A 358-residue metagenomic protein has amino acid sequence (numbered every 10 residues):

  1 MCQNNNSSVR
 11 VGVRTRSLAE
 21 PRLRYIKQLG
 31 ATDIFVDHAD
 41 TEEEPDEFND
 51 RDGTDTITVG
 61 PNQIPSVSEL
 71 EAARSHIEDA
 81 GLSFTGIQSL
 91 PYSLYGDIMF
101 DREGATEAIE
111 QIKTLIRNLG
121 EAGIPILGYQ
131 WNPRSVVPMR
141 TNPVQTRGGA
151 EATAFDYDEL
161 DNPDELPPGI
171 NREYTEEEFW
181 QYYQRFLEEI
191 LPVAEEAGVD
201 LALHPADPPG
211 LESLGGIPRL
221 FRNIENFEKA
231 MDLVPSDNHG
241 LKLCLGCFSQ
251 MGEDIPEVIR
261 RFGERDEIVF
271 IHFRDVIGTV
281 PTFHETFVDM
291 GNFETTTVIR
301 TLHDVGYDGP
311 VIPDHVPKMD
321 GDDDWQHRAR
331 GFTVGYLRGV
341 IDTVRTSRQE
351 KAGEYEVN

Functional and structural regions predicted by a protein language model:
C2-G12, S17, R22-R24, S75-D79 (+8 more regions): Histidine-acidic metal/acid-base catalytic patches
C2-N49, T54, G60-P61, S75: N-terminal basic, low-complexity leaders that serve as flexible interaction/assembly modules and, when applicable, as
A31-A39, I87-S89, Y129, L203 (+2 more regions): Non-cysteine beta-strand/loop elements that form the S-adenosyl-L-methionine
D33, G169, K242: Glycine-rich, often proline-containing surface loops adjacent to acidic residues and nearby aromatics that form
D37-Q184, E195-E196, C247, H303: Structural motif corresponding to the early beta-alpha repeats
H204-P208: Active-site cradle of extracellular carbohydrate-active enzymes
